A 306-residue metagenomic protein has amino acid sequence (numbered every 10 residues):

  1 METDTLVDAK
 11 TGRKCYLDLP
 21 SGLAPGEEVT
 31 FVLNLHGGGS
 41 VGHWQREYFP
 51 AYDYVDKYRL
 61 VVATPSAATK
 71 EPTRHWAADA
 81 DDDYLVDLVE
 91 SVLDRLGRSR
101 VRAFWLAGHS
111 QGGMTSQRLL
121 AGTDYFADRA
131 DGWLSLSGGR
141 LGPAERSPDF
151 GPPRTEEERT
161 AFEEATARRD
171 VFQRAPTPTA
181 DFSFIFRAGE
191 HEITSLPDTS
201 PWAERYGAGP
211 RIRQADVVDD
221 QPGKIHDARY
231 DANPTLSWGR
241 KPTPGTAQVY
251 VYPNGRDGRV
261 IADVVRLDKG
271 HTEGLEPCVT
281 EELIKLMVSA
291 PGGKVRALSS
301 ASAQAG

Functional and structural regions predicted by a protein language model:
M1-F31, V61, A77-A80, R100-Y125 (+7 more regions): A domain-start/cap signature at the N-terminus of enzymes
L23-R74, G142-P143, T272-E273: Short substrate-entry loop that stabilizes the transition state in hydrolases
H75-G97: Alpha/beta-hydrolase active-site loop
I185-A188: Short beta-strand/loop motif that positions the catalytic acidic residue of the alpha/beta-hydrolase fold
E190-T194, H271-E273: Acidic catalytic loop of the alpha/beta-hydrolase fold
V264-K269: Short glycine-rich catalytic loops that host catalytic nucleophiles or stabilize transition states across multiple
L275-E281: Post-His helix in hydrolase/transferase enzymes
